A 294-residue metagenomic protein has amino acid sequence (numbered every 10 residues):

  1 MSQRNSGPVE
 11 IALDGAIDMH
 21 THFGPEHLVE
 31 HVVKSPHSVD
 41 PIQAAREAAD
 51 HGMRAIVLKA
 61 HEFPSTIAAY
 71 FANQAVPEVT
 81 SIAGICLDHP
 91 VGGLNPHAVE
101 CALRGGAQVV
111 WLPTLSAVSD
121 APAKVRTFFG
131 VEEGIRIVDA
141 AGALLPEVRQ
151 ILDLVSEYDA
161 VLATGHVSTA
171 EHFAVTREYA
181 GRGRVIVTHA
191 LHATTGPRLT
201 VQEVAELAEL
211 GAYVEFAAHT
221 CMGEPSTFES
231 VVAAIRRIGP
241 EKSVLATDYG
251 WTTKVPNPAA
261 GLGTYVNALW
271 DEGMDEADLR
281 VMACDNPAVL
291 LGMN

Functional and structural regions predicted by a protein language model:
M1-V79: An N-terminally biased module of ancient metal coordination in phosphate/nucleic-acid-related enzymes
S6, P258-N294: Mid-to-C-terminal alpha-helical segments outside catalytic/metal-binding sites
M19-P36, P122-A143, W251: Glycine-rich phosphate-binding "P-loop"
H22-G24, H61-F63, G84-P90, P113-A117 (+4 more regions): Active-site beta-loop-alpha junctions enriched in small/polar residues
I42-T66, E78-D88, A107-L115, A160-A163 (+1 more regions): Divalent metal-dependent hydrolysis catalytic cores, especially in the metallo-beta-lactamase
I67-A72, V99, K124-V125, S168-R184 (+2 more regions): Distinct, well-ordered alpha-helical segments
V79, H89-H192: Extended substrate/RNA-proximal surfaces in nucleic-acid metabolism proteins
P240-N257: Short acidic/histidine-rich active-site segments
